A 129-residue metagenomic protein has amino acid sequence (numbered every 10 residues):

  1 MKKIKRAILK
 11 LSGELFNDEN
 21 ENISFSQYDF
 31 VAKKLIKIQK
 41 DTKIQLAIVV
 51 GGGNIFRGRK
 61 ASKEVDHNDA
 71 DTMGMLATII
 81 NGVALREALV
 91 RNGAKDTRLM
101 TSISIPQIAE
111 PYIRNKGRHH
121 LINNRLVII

Functional and structural regions predicted by a protein language model:
M1-K3, K40-D41, I48, R91 (+1 more regions): Solvent-exposed alpha-helices and their adjacent loops that cap or buttress functional pockets in soluble metabolic
M1-L46: N-terminal glycine-/serine-/threonine-rich phosphate-binding loop
K2, S24, Y28, I55-S62 (+1 more regions): Extended, folded domain segments that form the structural surfaces/walls around functional sites
K10-S12, A47-G51, M100, I129: Short beta-strand segments
L15-N17, G53-G58, P106-Q107: Short, active-site-adjacent cap segments at secondary-structure transitions
D29, K37-K40, I44-A47, G52 (+2 more regions): N-terminal active-site beta-alpha-beta segment that forms phosphate/nucleotide-binding and substrate-recognition loops
V31-L35, R86, V127-I129: Polyanion-binding loop/helix "lid" in catalytic or ligand-binding cores
A61-V127: Ligand-binding beta-strand-loop-alpha-helix segment within the catalytic cores of soluble metabolic enzymes
